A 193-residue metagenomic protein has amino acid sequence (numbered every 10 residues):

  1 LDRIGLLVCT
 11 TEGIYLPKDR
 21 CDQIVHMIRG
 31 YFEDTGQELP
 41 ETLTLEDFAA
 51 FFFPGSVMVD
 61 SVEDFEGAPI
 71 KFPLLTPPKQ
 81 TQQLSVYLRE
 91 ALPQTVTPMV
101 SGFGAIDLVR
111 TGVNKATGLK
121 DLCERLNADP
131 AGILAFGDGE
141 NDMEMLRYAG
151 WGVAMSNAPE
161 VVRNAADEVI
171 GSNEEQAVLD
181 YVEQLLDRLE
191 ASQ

Functional and structural regions predicted by a protein language model:
L1-D2, R163: Anion (oxyanion) recognition and catalysis
D2-L134: Conserved acidic, metal-coordinating active-site core of Asp-based, Mg2+-dependent phosphoryl-transfer enzymes
I106-Q193: Mg2+-dependent phosphoryl-transfer enzymes with acidic/Ser/Thr/Gly-rich catalytic loops
